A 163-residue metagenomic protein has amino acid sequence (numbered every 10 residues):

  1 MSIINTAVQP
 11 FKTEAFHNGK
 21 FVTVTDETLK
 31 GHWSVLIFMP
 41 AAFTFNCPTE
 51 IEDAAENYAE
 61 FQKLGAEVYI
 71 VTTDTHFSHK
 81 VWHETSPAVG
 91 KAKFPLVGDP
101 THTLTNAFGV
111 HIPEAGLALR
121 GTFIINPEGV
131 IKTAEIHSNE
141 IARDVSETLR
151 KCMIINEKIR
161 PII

Functional and structural regions predicted by a protein language model:
M1-I163: Chalcogenol-based redox active-site neighborhoods
